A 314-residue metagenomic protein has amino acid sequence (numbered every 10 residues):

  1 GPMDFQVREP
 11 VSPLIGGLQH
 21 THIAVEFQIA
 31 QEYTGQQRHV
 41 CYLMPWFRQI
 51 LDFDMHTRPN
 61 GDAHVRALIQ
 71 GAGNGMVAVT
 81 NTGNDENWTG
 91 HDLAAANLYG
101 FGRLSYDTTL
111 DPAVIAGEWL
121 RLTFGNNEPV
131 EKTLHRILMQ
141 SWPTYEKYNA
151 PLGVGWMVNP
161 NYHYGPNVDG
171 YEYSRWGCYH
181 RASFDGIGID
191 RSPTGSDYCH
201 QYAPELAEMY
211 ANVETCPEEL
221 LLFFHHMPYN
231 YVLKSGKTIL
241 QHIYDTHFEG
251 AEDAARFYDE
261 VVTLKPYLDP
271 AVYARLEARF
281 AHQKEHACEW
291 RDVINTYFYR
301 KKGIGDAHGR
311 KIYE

Functional and structural regions predicted by a protein language model:
G1-N127, G165-G170: Catalytic-core regions of glycoside hydrolase
H20-H22, H39, H56, H64 (+11 more regions): Histidine (H) residue identity feature
D52, T144, N159-Y173, H282 (+2 more regions): Short alpha-helical interface elements
V77-V79, R175-I187, C288, I312-Y313: Short secondary-structure transition/capping segments
R103, A116-R121, V130-D259: C-terminal functional modules
D111, V130, L268-V272: Alpha-helix capping and helix-coil boundary motifs
F248-E314: Extended, compositionally biased alpha-helical segments that mediate assembly or anchoring
